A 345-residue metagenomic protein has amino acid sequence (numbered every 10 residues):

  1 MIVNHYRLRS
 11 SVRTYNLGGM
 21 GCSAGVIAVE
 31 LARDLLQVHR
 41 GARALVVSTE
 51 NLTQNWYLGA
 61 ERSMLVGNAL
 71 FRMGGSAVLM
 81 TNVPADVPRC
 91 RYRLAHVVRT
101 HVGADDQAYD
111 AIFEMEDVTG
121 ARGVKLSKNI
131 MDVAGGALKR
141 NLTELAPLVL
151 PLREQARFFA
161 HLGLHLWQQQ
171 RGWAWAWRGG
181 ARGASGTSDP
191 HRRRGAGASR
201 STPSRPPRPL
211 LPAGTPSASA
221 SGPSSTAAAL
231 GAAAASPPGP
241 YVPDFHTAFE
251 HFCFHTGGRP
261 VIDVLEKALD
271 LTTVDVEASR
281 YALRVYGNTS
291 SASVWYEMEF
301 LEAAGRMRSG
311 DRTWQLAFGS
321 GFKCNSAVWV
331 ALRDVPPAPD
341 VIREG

Functional and structural regions predicted by a protein language model:
M1, I27-E30, N55-E61, D106-A108 (+1 more regions): Short acidic, glycine/serine/threonine-rich loops at helix termini
M1-A42, Q54-N55, A268-E297: Conserved catalytic cysteine-centered active-site region of acyl-thioester-dependent Claisen-condensing enzymes
G18, L45-E50, R72, M80 (+1 more regions): Short beta-strand segments
R40-L45, Y57-A60, V78, G321-K323: Phosphate-binding/catalytic loop of phosphoryl-transfer enzymes
R43-L45, E250-C253, R312-W314: Conserved beta-strand elements of the Class I
T49-R284, D334-G345: Hydrophobic pocket-lining "lid/loop/helix" segments that shape and contact the acyl-thioester
F249, K323-C324: Terminal, contiguous helix-loop blocks that mediate binding/assembly
E297-L316, C324-E344: Catalytic phosphate/nucleotide-handling subdomain of diverse soluble enzymes
